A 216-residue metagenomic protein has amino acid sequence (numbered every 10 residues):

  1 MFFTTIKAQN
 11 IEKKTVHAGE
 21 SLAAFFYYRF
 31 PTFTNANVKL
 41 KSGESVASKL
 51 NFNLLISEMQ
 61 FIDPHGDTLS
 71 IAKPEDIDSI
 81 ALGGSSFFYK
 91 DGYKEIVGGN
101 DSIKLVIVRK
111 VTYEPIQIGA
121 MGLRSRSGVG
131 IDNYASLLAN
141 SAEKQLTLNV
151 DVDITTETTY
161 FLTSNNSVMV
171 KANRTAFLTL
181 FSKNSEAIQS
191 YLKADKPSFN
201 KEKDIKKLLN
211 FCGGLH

Functional and structural regions predicted by a protein language model:
M1-E12, L208: Bacterial Sec-dependent N-terminal signal peptides
K7-N51, L55-A72: Short, extreme N-terminal leader segments that mark the start of a protein/domain
I11, A18-S21, V150, F161 (+1 more regions): N-proximal short alpha-helices
T15, T155-T158, A172-T179: Short, functional N-terminal and low-complexity linear motifs
Y27, T32, A120-G122, D153 (+1 more regions): Residue-level preference for alpha-helix termini and adjacent loops
V46-M169: Aromatic-patch recognition
A172-H216: Long, compositionally biased interface segments
